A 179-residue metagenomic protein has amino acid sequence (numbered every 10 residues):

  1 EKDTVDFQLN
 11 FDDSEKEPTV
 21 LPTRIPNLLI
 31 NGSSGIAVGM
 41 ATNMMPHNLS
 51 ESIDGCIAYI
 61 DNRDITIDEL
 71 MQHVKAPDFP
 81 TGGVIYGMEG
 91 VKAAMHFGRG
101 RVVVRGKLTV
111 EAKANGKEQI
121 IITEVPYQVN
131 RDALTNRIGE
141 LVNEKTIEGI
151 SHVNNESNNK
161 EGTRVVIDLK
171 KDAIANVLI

Functional and structural regions predicted by a protein language model:
E1-V5: Proline-centered turn/helix-capping motifs that create local helix->coil transitions or kinks
D6-N31, I36-I179: Intrinsically disordered, low-complexity regulatory segments
